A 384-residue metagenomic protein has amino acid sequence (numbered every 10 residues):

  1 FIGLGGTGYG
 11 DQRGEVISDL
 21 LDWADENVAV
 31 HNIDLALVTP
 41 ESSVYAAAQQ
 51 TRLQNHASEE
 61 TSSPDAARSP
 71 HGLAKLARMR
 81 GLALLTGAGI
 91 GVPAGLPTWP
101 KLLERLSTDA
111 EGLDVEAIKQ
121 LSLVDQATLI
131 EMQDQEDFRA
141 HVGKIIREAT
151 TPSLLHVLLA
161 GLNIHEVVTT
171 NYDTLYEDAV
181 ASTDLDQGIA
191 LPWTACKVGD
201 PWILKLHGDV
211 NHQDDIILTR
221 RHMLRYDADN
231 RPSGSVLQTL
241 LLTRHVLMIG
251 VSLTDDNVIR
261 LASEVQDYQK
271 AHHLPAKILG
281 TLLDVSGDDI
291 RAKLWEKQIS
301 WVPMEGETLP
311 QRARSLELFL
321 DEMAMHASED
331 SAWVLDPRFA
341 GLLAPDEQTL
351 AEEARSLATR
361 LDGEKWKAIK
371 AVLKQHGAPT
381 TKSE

Functional and structural regions predicted by a protein language model:
F1-T7, S122, Q133, T150: Short HxH-centered metal-ligating active-site micro-motif
G5-D25, L96-W99, V180, I259-V265: Short Gly/Thr/Asp-enriched flexible loops that form oxyanion-binding sites at enzyme active sites
V16-D25, R68, R221-V236, L261: Active-site glycine-rich loop that binds ribose-phosphate moieties when present
E26-L37, E41-L84, I90-A94, R105 (+7 more regions): SIR2/sirtuin-family catalytic core signature
E60-D65, G143-A149, R221-D229: Short, flexible loop segments at the rims of nucleotide/cofactor-binding pockets, characterized by
G72-A83, A88-P97, K101, D125-I189 (+1 more regions): Metabolite-binding pocket within alpha/beta catalytic cores that recognizes anionic/polar moieties
L106-I118, S122: Conserved phosphoryl-transfer catalytic core
I203-S233, T239: Glycine-rich phosphate- or other oxyanion-binding loops that anchor nucleotides, phosphorylated ligands
